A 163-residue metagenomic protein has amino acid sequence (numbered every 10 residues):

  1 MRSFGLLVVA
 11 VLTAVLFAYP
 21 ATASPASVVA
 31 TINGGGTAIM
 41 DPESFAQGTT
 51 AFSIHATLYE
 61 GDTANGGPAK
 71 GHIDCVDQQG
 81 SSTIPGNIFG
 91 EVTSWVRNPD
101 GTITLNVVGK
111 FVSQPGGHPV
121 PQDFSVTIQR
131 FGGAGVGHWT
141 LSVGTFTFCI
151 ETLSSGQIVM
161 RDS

Functional and structural regions predicted by a protein language model:
M1-L6: Positively charged n-region of N-terminal signal peptides that target proteins for export
L7-A18: Bacterial N-terminal signal peptides
A21-D41: Boundary/junction segments of secreted and surface-exposed precursor proteins
A26-V28, R97-G101, G133: Solvent-exposed loop and beta-edge segments used for protein-protein assembly and interaction
T31-T37, G66-D74, G137-S142: Short, hydrophobic/proline-enriched secondary-structure or compact coil segments at domain edges
I32-G34, P99, G135, S154: Repetitive beta-strand solenoid architecture
P42, T104-S163: Extracytosolic secretory-pathway proteins
S44-F124: Predominantly extracellular/secreted and cell-surface proteins with exposed, flexible low-complexity segments
